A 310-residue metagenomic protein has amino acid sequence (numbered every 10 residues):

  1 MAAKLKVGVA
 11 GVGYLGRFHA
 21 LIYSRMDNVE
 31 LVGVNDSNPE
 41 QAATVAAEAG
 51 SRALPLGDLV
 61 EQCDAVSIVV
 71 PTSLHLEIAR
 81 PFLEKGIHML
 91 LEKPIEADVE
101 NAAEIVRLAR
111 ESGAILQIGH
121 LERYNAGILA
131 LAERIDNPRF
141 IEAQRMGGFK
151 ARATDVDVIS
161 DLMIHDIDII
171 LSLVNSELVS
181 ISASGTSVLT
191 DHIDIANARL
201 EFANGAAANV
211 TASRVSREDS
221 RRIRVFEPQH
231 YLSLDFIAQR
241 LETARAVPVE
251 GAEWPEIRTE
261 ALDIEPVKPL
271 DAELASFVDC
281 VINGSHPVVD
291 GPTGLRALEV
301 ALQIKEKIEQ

Functional and structural regions predicted by a protein language model:
M1-E48, I170: N-terminal Rossmann-like dinucleotide-binding module
H19, S51-V106: Beta-loop-alpha module in the N-terminal Rossmann-like domain of NAD(P)-dependent dehydrogenases, especially those
S37, L262-A275, V289: Active-site loop of classical SDR/Rossmann-like NAD(P)-dependent oxidoreductases, centered on the catalytic Tyr-X3-Lys
A65-I68, S276-Q310: C-terminal helix-rich "cap/oligomerization" subdomain common to oxidoreductases
L91, L116-I118, L234: Hydrophobic residues in well-ordered beta-strands that form the structural core
E96-A153: A contiguous active-site-proximal alpha/beta segment in oxidoreductase catalytic domains
G119-A126, F149-V179, T293-G294: Mid-domain beta-loop-alpha active-site segment that forms a flexible, acidic cofactor/metal-binding surface
I167-R240, V267-G284: Contiguous beta-strand/loop segments that form the cofactor/metal-binding neighborhood of enzyme cores
